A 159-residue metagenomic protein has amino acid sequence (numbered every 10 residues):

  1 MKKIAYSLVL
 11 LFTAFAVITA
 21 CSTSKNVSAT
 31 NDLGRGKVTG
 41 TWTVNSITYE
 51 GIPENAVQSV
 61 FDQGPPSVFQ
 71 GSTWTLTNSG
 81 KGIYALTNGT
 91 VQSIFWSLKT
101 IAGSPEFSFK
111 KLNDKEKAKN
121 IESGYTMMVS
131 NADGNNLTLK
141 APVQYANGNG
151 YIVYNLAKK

Functional and structural regions predicted by a protein language model:
M1-L33: Bacterial Sec-dependent N-terminal signal peptides
C21-F95, K99-K159: Lipid interaction determinants
